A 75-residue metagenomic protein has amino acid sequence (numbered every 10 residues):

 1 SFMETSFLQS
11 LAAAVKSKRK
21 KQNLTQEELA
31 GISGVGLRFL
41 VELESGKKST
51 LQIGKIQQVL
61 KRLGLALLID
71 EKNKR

Functional and structural regions predicted by a protein language model:
S1, S49, L68-R75: Short, charged recognition helix plus adjacent turn of helix-turn-helix-like nucleic-acid-binding domains
S1-S10: A detector for short, charged/polar N-terminal pre-domain segments
E4-T5, K16, S45-G46: A generic secondary-structure micro-motif detector that highlights 1-2 residue hydrophobic/ambivalent hotspots embedded
A14-I32: Short basic helix-loop element that most often maps to the first helix and adjoining turn of HTH DNA-binding modules
G34-S49: Recognition helix of helix-turn-helix/homeodomain-like DNA-binding domains that insert into the DNA major groove
I53-I69: DNA major-groove recognition helix of helix-turn-helix/homeodomain DNA-binding modules
